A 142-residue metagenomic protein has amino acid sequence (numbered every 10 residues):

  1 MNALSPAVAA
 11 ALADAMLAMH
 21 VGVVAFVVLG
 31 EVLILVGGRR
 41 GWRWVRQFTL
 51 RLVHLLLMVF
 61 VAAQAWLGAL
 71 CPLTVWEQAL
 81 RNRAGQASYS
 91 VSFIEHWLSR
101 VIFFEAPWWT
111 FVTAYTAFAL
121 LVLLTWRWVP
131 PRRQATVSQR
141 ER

Functional and structural regions predicted by a protein language model:
M1-S5, A69-W109: Extracytosolic (periplasmic/ER-lumenal) interhelical loops and adjacent juxtamembrane/interface segments of multi-pass
L4, V8-A15, V45-L52, S90 (+1 more regions): Structural motif marking the loop-to-transmembrane transition
A9-T49: Alpha-helical transmembrane segments and their immediate interhelical/interface regions in integral membrane proteins
L12-A13, H96-V129: Individual transmembrane alpha-helix segments
L17, V23-I34, L57-A65, A119-W126: Helical transmembrane-bundle signal
V53-Q78: Hydrophobic alpha-helical membrane-insertion segments
T125-R140: Membrane-interface capping segments at transmembrane-helix boundaries
